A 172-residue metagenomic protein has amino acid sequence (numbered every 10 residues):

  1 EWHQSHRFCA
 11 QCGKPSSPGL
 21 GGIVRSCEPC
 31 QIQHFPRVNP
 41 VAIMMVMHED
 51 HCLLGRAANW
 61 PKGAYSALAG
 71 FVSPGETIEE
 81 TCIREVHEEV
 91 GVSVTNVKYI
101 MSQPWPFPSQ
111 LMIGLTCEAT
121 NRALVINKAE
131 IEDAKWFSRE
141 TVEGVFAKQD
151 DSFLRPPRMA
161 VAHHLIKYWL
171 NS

Functional and structural regions predicted by a protein language model:
E1-H6, S17-P18, P61-Y65, N127-S172: Nudix hydrolase/Nudix homology domain
H3-Q4, G22, N39: Flanking scaffold residues of small Cys/His-coordinated metal-binding clusters
S5-H6, G13, V24: Residues immediately within or flanking Cys/His clusters that coordinate Zn2+ in small zinc-binding modules
Q11-K14, E28: Active-site pocket-lining segments that scaffold enzyme catalytic pockets across diverse folds
K14-S17, F35: Short functional micro-motifs and their immediate structural scaffolds
R25-A67, F71, S93-N96, C117-A119: N-terminal strand-loop-strand
I32, Q103-M112, A123: Acidic pyrophosphate-coordinating catalytic loop
S66-M101, L115, N121-A123: The catalytic Nudix box helix
